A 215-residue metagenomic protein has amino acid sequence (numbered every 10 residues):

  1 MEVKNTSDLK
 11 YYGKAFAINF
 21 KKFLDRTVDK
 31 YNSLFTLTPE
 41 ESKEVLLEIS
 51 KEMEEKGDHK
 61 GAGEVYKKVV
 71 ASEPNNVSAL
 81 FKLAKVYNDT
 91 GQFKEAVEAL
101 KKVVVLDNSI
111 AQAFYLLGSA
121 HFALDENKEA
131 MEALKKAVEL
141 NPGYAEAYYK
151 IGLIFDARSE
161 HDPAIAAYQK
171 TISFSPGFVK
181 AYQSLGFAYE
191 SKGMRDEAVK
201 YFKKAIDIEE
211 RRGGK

Functional and structural regions predicted by a protein language model:
E2-L34, Q183, F187-K215: Terminal, low-structured helical/coil segments at or just beyond the last alpha-helical repeat
L24, V28, E55-K67, D89-K102 (+3 more regions): Structural signature of tandem alpha-helical TPR/SEL1-like repeats, specifically the intra-repeat loop/turn
D29-V45: TPR-adjacent "capping" and linker segments in tetratricopeptide-repeat scaffold/adaptor proteins
S42-K43, V77-S78, A111-Q112, A145-E146 (+2 more regions): Helix-start (N-cap) detector for alpha-helical repeat units in TPR-like alpha-solenoids, especially tetratricopeptide
K67-G91: Short, charge-rich amphipathic alpha-helical segments embedded in non-transmembrane helical bundles/solenoids
